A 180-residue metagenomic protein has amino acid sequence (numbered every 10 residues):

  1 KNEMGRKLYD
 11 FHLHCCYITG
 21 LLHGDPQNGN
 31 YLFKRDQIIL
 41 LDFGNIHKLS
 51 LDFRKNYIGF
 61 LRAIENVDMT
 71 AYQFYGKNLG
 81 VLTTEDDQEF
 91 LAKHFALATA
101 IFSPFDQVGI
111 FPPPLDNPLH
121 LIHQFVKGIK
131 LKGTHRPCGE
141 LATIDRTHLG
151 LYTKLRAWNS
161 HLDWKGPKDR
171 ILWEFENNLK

Functional and structural regions predicted by a protein language model:
K1-K7, K34-K180: Helix-rich C-lobe and terminal helical cap/extension of kinase-like folds
E3-T19: Conserved helicase/translocase P-loop NTPase motor core
H14, L22, Q124-F125: Short amphipathic alpha-helical surface micro-motifs
G20, D25-Q27: Conserved catalytic-loop position in the HRD/HxD motif
G29-F33: Hydrophobic residue at the +6 position relative to the catalytic HRD Asp in the kinase catalytic loop
